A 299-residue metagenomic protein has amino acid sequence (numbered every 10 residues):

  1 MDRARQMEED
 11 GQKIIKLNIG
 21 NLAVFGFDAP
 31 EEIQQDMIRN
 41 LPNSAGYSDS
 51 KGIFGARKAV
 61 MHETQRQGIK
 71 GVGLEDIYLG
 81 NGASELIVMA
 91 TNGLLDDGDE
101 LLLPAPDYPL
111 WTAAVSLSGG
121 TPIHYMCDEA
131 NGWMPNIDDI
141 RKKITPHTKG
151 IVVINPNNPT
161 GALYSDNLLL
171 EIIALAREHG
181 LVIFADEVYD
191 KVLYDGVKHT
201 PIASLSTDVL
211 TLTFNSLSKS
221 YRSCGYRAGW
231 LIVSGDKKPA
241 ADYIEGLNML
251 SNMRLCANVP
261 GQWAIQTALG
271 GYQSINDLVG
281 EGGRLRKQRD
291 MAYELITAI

Functional and structural regions predicted by a protein language model:
M1-G82, M89, C256, A268-I275 (+1 more regions): N-terminal small-domain helix-loop-helix segment of the aminotransferase-like
D10, S118, E178-H179, V209: Helix C-cap/helix->beta junction micro-motif
Q34, S204-R286, Y293-I296: Conserved core segment of the aminotransferase class I/II
G71-I77, D97-E100, H147, D208-T211: Short acidic capping loops at alpha-helix termini that bridge into adjacent secondary structure
G93-V115: Conserved PLP-anchoring active-site segment centered on the Schiff-base-forming lysine
L117-I123: A short helix-loop-beta submotif of the ANL/AMP-binding
I123, D128-K198: Active-site phosphate-binding strand-loop segment of PLP-dependent enzymes
